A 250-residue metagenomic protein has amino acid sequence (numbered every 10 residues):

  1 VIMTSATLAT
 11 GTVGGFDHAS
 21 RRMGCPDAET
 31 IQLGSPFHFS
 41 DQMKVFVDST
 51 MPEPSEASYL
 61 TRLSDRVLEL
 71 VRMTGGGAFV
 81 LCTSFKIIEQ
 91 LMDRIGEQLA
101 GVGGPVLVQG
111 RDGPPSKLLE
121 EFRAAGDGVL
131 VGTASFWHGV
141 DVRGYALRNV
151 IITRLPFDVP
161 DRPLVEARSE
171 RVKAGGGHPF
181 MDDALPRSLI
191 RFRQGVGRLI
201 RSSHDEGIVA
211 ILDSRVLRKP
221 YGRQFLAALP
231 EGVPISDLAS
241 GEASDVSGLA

Functional and structural regions predicted by a protein language model:
V1-A250: ASCE RecA-like P-loop NTPase motor cores that couple ATP hydrolysis to mechanical translocation on nucleic acids
